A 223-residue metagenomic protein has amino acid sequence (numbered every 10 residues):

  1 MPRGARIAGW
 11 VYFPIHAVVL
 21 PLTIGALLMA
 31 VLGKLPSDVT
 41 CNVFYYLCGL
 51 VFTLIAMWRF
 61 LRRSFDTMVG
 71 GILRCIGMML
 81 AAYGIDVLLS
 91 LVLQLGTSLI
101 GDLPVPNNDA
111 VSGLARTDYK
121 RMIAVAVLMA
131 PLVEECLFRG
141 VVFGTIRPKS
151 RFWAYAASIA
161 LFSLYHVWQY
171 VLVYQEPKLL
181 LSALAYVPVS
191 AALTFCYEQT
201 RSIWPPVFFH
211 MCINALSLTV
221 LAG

Functional and structural regions predicted by a protein language model:
R3-R6, W10, L35-V43, M68-M79 (+4 more regions): Hydrophobic, aromatic-rich alpha-helical transmembrane segments and their membrane-interface anchor motifs
A5-T23, M78-I85, Y155-L161: Alpha-helical transmembrane segments
I7, V11-F60, P106-G113, R121: Alpha-helical transmembrane segments in multi-pass membrane proteins
I24-K34, G96, V167-V173: Juxtamembrane "helix-exit" motif on the non-cytosolic side of transmembrane helices
L28-S37, S98-D102, T145-A156: Membrane interface segments of multi-pass transport proteins and intramembrane proteases
K34-P36, L61-A130, K178: Juxtamembrane helix-loop-helix connectors linking adjacent transmembrane helices in multi-pass membrane enzymes
L54-S64, C196-T200: Structural signal for the C-terminal ends of transmembrane alpha-helices and the immediately following loop
L91, Y119-G223: Transmembrane helix-loop-helix hairpins at the membrane interface of multi-pass integral membrane proteins
